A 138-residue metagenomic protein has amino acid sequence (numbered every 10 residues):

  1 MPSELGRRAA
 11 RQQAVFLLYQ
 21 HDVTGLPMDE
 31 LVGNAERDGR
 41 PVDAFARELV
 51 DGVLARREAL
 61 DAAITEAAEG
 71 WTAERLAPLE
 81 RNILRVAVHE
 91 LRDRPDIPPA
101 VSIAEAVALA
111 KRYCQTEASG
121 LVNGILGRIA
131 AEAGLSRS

Functional and structural regions predicted by a protein language model:
M1-S138: N-terminal interaction/assembly modules
